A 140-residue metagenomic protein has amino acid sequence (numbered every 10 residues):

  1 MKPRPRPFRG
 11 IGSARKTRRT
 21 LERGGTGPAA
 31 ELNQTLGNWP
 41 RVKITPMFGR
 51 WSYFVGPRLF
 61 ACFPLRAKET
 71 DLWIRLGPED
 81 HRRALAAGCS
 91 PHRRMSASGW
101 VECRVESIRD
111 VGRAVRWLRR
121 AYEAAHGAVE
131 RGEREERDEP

Functional and structural regions predicted by a protein language model:
M1-P140: Charge-dense, helix-prone N-terminal extensions
